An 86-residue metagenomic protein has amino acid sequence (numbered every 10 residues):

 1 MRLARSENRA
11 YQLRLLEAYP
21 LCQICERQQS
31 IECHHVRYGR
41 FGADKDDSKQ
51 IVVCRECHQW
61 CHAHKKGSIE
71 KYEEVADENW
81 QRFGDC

Functional and structural regions predicted by a protein language model:
R2-L3, R40-V52, Q59-C86: Polybasic, low-complexity binding patches
R5-E32, E56: Short cysteine-rich loop/turn motifs with clustered Cys
Q12, H35, K66-I69: Broad hydrophobic/π-residue packing in well-ordered secondary structure
S30-F41: Short recognition patches in nucleic-acid-associated and regulatory proteins
